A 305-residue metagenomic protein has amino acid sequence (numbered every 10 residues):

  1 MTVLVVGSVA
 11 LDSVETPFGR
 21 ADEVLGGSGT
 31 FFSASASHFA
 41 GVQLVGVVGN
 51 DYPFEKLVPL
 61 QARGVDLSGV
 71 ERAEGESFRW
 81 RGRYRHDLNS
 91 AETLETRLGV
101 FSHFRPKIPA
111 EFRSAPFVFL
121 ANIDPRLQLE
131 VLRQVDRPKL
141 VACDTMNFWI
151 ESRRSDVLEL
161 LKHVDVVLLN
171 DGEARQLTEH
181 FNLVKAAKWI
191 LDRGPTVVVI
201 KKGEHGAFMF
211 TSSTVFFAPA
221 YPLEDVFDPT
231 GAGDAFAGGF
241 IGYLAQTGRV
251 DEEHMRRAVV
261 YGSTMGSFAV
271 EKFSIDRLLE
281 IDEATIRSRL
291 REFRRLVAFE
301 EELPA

Functional and structural regions predicted by a protein language model:
M1-L4: Extreme N-terminal starter segment of soluble prokaryotic enzymes
L11-E23, H38-L120, L132-P138, R287-A305: Conserved N-terminal subdomain of the carbohydrate kinase-like
S33-V42, Y243-A245: Alpha-helix C-terminal capping segments
A34, W80-R83, G206-F210: Short beta-strand scaffold segments in enzyme catalytic cores
A36, N170, G233: Short, conserved phosphate/pyrophosphate- and ester-handling motifs at nucleotide-, phospho-/glycolipid
K56, L127-Q134, S155-E159, K185: A short acidic, amphipathic alpha-helical/loop segment
P138-L140, N147-F217: Conserved phosphate/ATP/ADP-binding segment of small-molecule kinases
V184-A305: Conserved phosphate-binding/catalytic region of the ribokinase-like
